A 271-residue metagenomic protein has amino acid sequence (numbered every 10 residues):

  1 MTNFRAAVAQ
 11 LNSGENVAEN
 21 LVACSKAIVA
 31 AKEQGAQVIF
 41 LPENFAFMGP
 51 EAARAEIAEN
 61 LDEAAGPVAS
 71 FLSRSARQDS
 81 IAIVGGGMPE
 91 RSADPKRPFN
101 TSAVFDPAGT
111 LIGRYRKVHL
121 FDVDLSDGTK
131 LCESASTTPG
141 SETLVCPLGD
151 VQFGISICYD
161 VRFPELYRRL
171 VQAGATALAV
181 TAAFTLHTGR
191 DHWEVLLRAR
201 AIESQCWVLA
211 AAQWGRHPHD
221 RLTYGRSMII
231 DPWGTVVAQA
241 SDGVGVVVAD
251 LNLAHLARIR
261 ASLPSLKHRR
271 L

Functional and structural regions predicted by a protein language model:
M1-A7: Extreme N-terminal starter segment of soluble prokaryotic enzymes
Q10-E15: Short polar catalytic/cofactor-binding loops
V17, S25-A108, R114, T185-C206: Cys-nucleophile CN-hydrolase/nitrilase-fold catalytic domain and related Cys-dependent amidase chemistry that acts on
E19-I28, R162-R168: Short, acidic/polar
D62-V84, Q152, C158-V247: CN hydrolase (nitrilase-like) catalytic-core segments centered on the catalytic cysteine and neighboring Lys/Glu
G85-G87, T101-V104, L144-C146, S227-I229 (+1 more regions): Short beta-strand scaffold segments in enzyme catalytic cores
A93-A173, L186-V195, R260-S265: Active-site catalytic loop in hydrolytic enzyme cores
A254-L271: A short C-terminal boundary segment appended to hydrolase-like catalytic domains
